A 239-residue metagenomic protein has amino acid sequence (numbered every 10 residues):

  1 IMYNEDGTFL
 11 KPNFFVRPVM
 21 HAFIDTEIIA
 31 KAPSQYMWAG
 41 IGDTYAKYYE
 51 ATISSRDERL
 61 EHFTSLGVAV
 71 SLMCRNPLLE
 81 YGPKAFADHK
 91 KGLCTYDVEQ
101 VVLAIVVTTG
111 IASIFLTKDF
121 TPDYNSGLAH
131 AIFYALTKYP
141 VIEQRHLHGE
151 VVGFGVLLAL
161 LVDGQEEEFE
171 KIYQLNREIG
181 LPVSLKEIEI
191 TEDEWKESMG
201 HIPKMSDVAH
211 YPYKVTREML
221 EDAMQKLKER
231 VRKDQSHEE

Functional and structural regions predicted by a protein language model:
I1-V70: A glycine/threonine-rich phosphate-anchoring loop and its flanking beta-alpha core in nucleotide/phosphate-binding
I24, A129, V215: Single, functionally critical "micro-switch" positions that shape active/binding sites and transmembrane helices
Y45-Y49, V98-A112, V156, N176 (+2 more regions): Short alpha-helical scaffolding segments that buttress acidic/His motifs in well-ordered protein cores
Y48, T52-R56, A85, T108 (+2 more regions): A short secondary-structure junction motif
L60-Q174: Active-site segments that bind and position negatively charged phosphate/pyrophosphate groups
Q165-E239: C-terminal charged capping/lid subdomain of soluble metabolic enzymes
